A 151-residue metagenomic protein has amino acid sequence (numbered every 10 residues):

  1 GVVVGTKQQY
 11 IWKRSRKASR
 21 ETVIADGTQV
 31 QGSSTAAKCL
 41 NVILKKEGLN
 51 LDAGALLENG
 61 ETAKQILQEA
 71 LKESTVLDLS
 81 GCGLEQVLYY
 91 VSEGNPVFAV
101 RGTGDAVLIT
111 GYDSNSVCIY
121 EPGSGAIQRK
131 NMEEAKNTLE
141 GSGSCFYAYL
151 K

Functional and structural regions predicted by a protein language model:
G1-G32, A36-K151: Conserved active-site-adjacent core of cysteine acyl-enzyme catalytic domains
